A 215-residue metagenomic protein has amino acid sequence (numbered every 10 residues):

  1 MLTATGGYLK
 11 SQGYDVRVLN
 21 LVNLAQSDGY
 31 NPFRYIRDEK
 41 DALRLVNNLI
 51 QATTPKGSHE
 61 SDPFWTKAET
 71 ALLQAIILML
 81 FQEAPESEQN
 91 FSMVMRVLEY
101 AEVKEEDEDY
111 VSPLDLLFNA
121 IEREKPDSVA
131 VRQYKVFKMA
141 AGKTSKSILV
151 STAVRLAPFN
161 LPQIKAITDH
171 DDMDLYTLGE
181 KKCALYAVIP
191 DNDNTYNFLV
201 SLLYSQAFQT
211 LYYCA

Functional and structural regions predicted by a protein language model:
M1-A215: P-loop NTPase motor domains
